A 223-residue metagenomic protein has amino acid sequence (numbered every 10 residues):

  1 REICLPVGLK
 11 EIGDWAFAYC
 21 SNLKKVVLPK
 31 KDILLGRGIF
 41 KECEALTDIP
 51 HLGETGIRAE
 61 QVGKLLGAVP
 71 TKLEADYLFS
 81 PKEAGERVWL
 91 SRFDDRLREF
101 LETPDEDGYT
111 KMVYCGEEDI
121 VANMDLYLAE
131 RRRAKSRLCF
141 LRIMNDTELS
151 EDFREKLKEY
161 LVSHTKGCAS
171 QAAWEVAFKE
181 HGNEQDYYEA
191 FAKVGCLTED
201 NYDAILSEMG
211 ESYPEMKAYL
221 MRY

Functional and structural regions predicted by a protein language model:
R1-E11, S21-L34, E44-L149, L157-G182 (+2 more regions): Structural signature of tandem-repeat unit edges
D14, I205-S207: N-terminal cationic amphipathic segment used for targeting or macromolecule association
G182-N183, S212: Ankyrin-repeat interhelical turn detector
A190, G195, S207-Y223: Charge-dense, extended regions
